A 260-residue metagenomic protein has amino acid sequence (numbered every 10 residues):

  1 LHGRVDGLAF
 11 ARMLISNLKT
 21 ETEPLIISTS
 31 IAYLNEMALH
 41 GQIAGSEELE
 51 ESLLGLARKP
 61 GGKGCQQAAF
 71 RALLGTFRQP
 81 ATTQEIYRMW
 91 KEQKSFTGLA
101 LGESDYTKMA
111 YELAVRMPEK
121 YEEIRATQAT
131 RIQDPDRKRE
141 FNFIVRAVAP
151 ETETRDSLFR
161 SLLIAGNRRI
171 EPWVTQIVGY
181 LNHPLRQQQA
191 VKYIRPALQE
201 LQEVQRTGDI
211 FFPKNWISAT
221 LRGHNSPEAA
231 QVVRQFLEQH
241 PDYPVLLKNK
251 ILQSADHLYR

Functional and structural regions predicted by a protein language model:
L1-R260: Long, ordered, helix-rich scaffold segments
